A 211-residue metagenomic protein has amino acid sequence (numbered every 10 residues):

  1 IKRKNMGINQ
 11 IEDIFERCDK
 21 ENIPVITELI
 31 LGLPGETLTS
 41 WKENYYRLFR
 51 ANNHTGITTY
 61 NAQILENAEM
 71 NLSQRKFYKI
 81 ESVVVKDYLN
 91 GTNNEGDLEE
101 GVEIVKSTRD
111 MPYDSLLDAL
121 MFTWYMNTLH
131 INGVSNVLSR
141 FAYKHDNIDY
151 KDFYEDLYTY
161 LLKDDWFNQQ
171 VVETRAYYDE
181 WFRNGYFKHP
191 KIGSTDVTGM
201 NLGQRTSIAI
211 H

Functional and structural regions predicted by a protein language model:
I1-I148: A structural motif corresponding to the C-terminal lobe/cap of the Radical SAM core domain
K106-S107, P112-H211: Radical SAM enzyme core and accessory elements
